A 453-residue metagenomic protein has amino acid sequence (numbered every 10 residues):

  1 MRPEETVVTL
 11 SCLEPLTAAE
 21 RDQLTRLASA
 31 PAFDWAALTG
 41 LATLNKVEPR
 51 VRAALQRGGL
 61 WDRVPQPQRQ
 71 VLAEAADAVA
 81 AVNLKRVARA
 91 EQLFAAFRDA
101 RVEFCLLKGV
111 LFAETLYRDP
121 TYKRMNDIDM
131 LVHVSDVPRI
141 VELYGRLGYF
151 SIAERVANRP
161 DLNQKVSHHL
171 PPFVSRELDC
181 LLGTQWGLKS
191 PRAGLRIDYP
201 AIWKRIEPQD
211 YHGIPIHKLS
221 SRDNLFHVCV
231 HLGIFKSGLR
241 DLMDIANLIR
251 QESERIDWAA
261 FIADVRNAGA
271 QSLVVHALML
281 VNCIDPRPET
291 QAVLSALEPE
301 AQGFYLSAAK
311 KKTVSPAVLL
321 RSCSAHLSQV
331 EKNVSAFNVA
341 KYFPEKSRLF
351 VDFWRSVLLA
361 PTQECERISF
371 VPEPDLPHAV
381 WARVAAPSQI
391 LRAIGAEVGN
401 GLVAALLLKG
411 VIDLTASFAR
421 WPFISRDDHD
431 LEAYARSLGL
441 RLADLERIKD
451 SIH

Functional and structural regions predicted by a protein language model:
M1-N126, V132-H453: Conserved NTP-donor binding/palm subdomain of two-metal-ion nucleotidyltransferases/polymerases, i.e., the charged
